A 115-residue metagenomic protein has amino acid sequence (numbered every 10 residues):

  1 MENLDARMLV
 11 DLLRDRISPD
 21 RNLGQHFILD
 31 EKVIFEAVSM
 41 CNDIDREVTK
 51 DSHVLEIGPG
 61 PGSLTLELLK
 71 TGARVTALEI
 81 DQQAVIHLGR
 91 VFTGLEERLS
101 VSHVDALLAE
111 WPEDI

Functional and structural regions predicted by a protein language model:
M1-I115: Catalytic cores of RNA-modifying enzymes
